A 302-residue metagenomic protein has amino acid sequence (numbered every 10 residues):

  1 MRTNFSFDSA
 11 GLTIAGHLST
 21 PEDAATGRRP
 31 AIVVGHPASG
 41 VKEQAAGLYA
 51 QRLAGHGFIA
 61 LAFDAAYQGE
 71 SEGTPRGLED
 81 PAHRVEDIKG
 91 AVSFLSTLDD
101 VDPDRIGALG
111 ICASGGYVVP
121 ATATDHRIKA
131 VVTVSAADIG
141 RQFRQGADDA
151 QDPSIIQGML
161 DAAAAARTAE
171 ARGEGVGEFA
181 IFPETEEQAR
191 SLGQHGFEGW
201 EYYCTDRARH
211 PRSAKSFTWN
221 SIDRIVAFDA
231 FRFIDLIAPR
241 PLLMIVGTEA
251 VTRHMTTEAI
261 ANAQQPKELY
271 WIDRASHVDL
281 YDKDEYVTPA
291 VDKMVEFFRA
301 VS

Functional and structural regions predicted by a protein language model:
M1-G27: N-terminal cap/lid segment of alpha/beta-hydrolase-fold proteins
G27-P37: Short beta-strand element of the alpha/beta-hydrolase
A38-Q51, A65: The serine-hydrolase catalytic nucleophile loop
A45, L78-D99: Alpha/beta-hydrolase active-site loop
R52-E72: Conserved alpha/beta-hydrolase
V119-W200: Alpha/beta-hydrolase-fold enzymes
M244-V246: Short beta-strand/loop motif that positions the catalytic acidic residue of the alpha/beta-hydrolase fold
A275, D282-S302: Catalytic active-site module of serine/aspartate enzymes centered on a nucleophile-bearing elbow/loop
